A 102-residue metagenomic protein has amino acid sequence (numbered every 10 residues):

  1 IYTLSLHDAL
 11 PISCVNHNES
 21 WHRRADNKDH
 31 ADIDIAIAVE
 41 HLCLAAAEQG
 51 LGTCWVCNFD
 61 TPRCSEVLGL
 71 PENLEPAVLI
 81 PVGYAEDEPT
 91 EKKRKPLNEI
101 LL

Functional and structural regions predicted by a protein language model:
I1-T3, H7-D8: Single conserved hydrophobic/aromatic residue that forms the stacking wall/gate of nucleotide- or nucleobase-binding
D8-L10, I100: Generic detector of short, aliphatic-rich beta-strand segments that form the cores of beta-sheets in diverse domain
A9, T53, E75-A77: Structural motif
L10-C14, I80-V82: Short beta-strand element of the conserved SAM-dependent methyltransferase core
P11, E19, D26-V67: Small-aliphatic-rich amphipathic alpha-helix that forms the alpha element of a beta-alpha
V15, N58, Y84: Short secondary-structure boundary segments
E19, V78-L102: C-terminal helix-cap and adjacent tail motif
C64-A77: Short, electropositive alpha-helical surface patch
